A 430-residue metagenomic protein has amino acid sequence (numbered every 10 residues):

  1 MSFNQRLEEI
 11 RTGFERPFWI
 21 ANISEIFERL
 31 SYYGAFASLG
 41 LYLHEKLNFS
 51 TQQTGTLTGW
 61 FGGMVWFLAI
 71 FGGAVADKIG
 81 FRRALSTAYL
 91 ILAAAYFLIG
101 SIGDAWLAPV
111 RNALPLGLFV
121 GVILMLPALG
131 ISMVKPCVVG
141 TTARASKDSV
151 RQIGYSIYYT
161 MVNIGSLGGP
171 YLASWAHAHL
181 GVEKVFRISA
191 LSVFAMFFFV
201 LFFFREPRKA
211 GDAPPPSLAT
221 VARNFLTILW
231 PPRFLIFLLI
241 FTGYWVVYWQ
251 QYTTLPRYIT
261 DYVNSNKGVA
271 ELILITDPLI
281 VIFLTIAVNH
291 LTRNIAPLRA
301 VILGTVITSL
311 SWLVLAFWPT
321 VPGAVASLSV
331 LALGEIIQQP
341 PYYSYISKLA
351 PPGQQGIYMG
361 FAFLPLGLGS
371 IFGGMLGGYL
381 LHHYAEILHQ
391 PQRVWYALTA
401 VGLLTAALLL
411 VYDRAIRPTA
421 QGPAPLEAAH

Functional and structural regions predicted by a protein language model:
S2-E15, G211-F237: Juxtamembrane intracellular "pre-TM" segments in multi-pass secondary transporters
A37-Q53, T253-A270: Short amphipathic helix-loop junctions that connect adjacent transmembrane helices in Major Facilitator Superfamily/SLC
V65-F67, V269-R293, G304: Transmembrane alpha-helices of Major Facilitator/SLC transporters
L68-F81, H177, F283-P297, L381: Helix-to-loop junctions at the C-terminal end of transmembrane segments in multipass secondary transporters
L90-P115, V306-P319: C-terminal ends and interior cores of transmembrane alpha-helices in multi-pass membrane transporters/permeases
L114, W175-S192, Y379-L403: A membrane-interface helix-boundary motif in multi-pass transporters
Q152-H177, S192-V193, A362-G374: Glycine-rich segments within core transmembrane alpha-helices of 12-TM secondary carriers
A195-P207, Y396-H430: Multi-pass alpha-helical transporter architecture, strongest for 12-TM Major Facilitator/SLC carriers used
